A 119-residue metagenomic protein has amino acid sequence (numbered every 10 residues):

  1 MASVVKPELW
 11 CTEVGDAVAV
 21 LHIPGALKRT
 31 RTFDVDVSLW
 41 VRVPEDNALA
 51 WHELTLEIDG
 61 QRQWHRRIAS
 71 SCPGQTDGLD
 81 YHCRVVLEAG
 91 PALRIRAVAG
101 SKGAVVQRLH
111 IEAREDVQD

Functional and structural regions predicted by a protein language model:
M1, V35-V37, G60: Short low-polarity hydrophobic stretches
A2-V14, A26, K102-D119: C-terminal interaction-tip segments
L9-W10, R67-I68, A97: Short beta-strand segments that buttress and anchor functional surface loops
C11-K28, T76-C83: Short beta-strands within extracellular/lumenal beta-sheet-rich domains
P24, D36-R42: Short edge beta-strand/loop segments characteristic of extracellular beta-sandwich folds
K28-R31, P44-L49, G103-V105: A short beta-turn/strand-edge loop motif at beta-sheet boundaries
F33-V37, R84-V106: Noncatalytic modules at the cell exterior or secretory-pathway interfaces, chiefly beta-strand-rich lectin/adhesion
W40-C83: Terminal beta-strand-rich extracellular "head" domains that mediate receptor/glycan or other ligand binding
